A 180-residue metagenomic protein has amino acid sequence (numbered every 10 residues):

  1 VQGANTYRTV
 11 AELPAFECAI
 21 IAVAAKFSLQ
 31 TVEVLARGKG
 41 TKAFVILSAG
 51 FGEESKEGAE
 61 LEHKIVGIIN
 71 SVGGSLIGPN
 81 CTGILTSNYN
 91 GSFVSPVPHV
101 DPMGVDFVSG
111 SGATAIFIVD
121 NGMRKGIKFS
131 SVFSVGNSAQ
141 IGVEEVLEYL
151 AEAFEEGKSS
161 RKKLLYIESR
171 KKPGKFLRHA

Functional and structural regions predicted by a protein language model:
V1-A180: Catalytic-core regions of core metabolic enzymes, especially those transforming organic acids/acyl-group intermediates
